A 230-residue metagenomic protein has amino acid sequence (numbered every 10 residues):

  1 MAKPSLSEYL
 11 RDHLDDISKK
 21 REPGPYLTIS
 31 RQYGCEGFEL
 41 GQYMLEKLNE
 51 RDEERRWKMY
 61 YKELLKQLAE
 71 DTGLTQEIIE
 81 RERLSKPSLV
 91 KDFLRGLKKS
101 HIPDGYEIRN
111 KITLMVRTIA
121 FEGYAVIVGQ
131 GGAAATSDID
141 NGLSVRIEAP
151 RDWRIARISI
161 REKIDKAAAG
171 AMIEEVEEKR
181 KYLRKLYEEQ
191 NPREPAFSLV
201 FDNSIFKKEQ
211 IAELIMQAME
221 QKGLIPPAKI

Functional and structural regions predicted by a protein language model:
M1-I102, N110, L114, T118-Y124 (+4 more regions): Glycine-rich phosphate-binding loop of ATP-dependent small-molecule kinases
P4-I17, P87-K91, D165-K208: Small-molecule kinase domains that catalyze NTP-dependent phosphoryl transfer to phosphate-bearing small molecules
Y60, R146, N203-S204: Small/polar loops that bind or transfer phosphate-bearing groups
L65, G132-A134, E148-R154, F206-K207: Conserved nucleotide-binding/hydrolysis micro-motifs of P-loop NTPases
I102-Y106, K179: Short, flexible loop segments at the rims of nucleotide/cofactor-binding pockets, characterized by
A125-G129: Structural recognition of the conserved hydrophobic beta-strand(s) that form the central parallel beta-sheet of P-loop
D138-E162, K166-E174: Conserved phosphate-donor/acceptor-positioning beta-strand/loop module used by diverse small-molecule
K207-I211, I215-M216: Alpha-helical transmembrane segments and their cytosolic interface
